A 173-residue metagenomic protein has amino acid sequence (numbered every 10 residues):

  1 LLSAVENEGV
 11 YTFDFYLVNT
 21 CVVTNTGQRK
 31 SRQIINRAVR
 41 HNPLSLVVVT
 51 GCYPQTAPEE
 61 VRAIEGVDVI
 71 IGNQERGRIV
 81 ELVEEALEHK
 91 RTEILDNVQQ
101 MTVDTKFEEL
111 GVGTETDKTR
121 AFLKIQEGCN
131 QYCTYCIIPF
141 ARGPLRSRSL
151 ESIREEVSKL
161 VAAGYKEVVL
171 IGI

Functional and structural regions predicted by a protein language model:
L1-I173: Proteins enriched for Cys/Gly/acidic motifs involved in redox and nucleic-acid/cofactor modification
